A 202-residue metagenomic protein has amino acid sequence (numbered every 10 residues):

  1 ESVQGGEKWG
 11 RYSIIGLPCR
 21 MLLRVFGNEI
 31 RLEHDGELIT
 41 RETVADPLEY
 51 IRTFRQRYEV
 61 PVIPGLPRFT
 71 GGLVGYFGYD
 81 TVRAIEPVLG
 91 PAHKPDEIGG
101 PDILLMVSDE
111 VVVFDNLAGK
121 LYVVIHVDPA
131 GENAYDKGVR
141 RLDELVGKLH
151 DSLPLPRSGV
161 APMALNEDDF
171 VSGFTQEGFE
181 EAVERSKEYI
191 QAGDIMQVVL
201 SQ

Functional and structural regions predicted by a protein language model:
S2-R41, Y79-Q202: Extended accessory regions or peripheral subdomains of proteins
D35-A45, P61-P64: Short coil/turn segments at secondary-structure boundaries
P47-P64, P87-G99: Short acidic (Asp/Glu) patches
R52-L66, T175-K187: Short, hydrophobic/aliphatic alpha-helical segments
